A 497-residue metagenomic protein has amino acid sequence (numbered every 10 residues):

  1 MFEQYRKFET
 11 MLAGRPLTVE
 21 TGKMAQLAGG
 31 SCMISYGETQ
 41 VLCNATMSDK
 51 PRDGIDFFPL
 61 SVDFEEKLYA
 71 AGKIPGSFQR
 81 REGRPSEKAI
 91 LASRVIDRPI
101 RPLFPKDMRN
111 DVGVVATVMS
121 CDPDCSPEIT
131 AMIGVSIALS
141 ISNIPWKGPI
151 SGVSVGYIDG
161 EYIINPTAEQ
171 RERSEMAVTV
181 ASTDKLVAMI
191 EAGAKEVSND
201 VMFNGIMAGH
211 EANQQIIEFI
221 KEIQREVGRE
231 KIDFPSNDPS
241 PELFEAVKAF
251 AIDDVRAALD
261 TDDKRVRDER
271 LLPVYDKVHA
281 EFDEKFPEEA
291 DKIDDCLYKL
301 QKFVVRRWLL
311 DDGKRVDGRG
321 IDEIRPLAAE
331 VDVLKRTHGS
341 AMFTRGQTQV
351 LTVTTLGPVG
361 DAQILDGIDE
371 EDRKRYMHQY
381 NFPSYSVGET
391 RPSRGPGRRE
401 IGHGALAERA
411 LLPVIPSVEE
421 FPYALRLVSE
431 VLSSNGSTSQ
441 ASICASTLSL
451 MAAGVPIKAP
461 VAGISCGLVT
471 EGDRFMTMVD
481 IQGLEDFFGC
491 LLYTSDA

Functional and structural regions predicted by a protein language model:
M1-S48, R52, D56, D233-E370: Extended amphipathic alpha-helical scaffolds
E3-R6, R15, G29, Q40 (+10 more regions): Alpha/propeptide regions of enzymes that mature by internal proteolysis
A28-V112, V118-S120, C125, E191 (+2 more regions): Glycine-rich, flexible beta-strand/loop modules in the N-terminal catalytic cores of phosphate-handling
G30-C32, C125-L139, N143, V331-T354 (+1 more regions): Conserved phosphate/anionic-ligand binding catalytic regions in large, soluble enzymes, centered on
P75, V95, L139-R171, L450 (+1 more regions): Small-residue-enriched alpha-helical segments and adjacent helix-cap loops that form tight helix-helix packing
K106-V112, K147-P149, I216-F234, R265-V266 (+4 more regions): Flexible, glycine/charged-enriched surface loops at secondary-structure junctions
G404-E408, S417-R474, V479-L491: Conserved structured catalytic cores and adjacent interaction surfaces of nucleotide-binding/hydrolyzing enzymes
Y493-A497: Conserved small/polar residues in nucleotide/adenosyl-binding loops
